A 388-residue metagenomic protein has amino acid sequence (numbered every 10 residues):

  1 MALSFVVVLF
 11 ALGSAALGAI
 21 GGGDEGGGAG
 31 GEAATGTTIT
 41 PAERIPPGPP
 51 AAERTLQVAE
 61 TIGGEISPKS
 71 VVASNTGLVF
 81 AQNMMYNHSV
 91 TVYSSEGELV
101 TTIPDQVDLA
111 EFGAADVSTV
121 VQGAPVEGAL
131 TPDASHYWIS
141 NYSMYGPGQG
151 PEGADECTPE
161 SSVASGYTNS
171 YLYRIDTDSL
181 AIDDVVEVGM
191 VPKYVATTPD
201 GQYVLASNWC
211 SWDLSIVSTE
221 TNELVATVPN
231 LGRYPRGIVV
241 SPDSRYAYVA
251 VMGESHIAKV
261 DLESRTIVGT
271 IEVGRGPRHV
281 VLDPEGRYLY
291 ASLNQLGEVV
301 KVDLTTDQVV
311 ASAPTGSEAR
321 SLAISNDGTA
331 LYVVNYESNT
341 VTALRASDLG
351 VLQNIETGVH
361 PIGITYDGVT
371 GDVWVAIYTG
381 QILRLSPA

Functional and structural regions predicted by a protein language model:
S4, L12-A388: Predominantly soluble domains enriched in secretory-pathway, periplasmic, or organellar proteins
